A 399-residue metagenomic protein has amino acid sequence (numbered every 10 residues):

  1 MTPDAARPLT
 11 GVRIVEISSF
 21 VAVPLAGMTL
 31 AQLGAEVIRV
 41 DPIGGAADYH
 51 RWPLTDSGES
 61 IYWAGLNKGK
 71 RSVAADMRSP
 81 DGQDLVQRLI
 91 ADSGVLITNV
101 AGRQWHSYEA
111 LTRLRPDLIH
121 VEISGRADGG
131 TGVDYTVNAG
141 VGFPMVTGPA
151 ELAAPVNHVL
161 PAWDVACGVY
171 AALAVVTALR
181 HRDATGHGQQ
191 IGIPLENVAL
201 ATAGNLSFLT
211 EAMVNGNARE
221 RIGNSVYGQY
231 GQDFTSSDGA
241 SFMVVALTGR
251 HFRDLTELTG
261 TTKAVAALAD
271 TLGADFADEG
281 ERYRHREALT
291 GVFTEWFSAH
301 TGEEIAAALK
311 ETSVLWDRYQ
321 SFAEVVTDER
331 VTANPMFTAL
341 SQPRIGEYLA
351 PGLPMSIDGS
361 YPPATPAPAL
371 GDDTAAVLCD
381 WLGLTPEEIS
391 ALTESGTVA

Functional and structural regions predicted by a protein language model:
M1-A184, A369, A375-A399: N-terminal helix-loop segment corresponding to the beta1-alpha1 unit of nucleotide/adenylate-binding folds
M1-R13, T235-S237, E324-A399: Terminal low-complexity tails and localization/encapsulation signals of metabolic enzymes
V37, K310-E324, L384-I389: Short, well-structured beta-strand/strand-turn elements
L152-L160, D183-A199, R221-N224, A274-D275: Conserved Rossmann-fold dehydrogenase catalytic segment
P161-V176, L195-N205, L247-H251: Mid-domain beta-loop-alpha active-site segment that forms a flexible, acidic cofactor/metal-binding surface
G168-G188, N205-A212, T256-L268: Oxidoreductase and adenylate-handling cofactor-binding alpha/beta cores
N215-G231, A299: Active-site Gly/Thr loop motif
Y230-T312, W316: Aromatic-enriched alpha-helical interface/lid elements that frame and gate functional surfaces
